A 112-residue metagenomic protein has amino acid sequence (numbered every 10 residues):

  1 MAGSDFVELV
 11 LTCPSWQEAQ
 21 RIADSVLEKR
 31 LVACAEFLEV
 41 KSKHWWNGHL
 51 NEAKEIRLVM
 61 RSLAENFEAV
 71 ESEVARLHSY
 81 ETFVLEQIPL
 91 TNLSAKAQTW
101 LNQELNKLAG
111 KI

Functional and structural regions predicted by a protein language model:
M1-I112: Positively charged, small/polar-rich N-terminal and surface patches that mediate targeting and assembly and bind
